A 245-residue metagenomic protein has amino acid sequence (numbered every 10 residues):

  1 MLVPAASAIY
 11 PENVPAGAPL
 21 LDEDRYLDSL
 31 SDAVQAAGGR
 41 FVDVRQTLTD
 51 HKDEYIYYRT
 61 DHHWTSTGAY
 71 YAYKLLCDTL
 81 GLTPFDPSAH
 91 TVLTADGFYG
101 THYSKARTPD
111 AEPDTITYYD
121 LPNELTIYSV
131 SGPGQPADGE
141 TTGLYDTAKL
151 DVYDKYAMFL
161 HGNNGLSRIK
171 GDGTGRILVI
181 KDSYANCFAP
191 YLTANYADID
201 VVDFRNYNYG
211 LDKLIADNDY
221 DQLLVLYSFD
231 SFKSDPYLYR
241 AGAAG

Functional and structural regions predicted by a protein language model:
M1-G245: Extracellular glycan-modifying ectodomains
